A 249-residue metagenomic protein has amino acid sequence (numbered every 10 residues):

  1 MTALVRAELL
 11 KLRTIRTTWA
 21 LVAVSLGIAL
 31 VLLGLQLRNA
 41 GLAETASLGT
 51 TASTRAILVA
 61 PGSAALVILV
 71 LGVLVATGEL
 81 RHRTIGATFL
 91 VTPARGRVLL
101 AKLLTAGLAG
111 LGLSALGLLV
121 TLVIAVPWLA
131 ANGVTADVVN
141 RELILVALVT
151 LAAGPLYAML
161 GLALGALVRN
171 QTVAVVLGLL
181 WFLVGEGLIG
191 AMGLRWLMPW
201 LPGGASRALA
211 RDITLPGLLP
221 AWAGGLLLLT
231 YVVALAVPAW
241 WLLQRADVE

Functional and structural regions predicted by a protein language model:
M1-L26, R169: Aromatic- and glycine-rich beta-strand/loop motifs that create alpha-glucan
K11, T77, T88-L90, G161 (+1 more regions): Helix-capping/transition residues at the boundaries of transmembrane alpha-helices and the short helical linkers
T17, A94-G96, N170-T172: Membrane-helix interface segments
T18-L74, L99-V168, R207-T230, A234: Secretory targeting signals
V31-G34, Q171-R207: Transmembrane helix segments
V70-V91, G96: Transmembrane helix boundary and interhelical loop/hinge segments in multi-pass membrane proteins
A76-R81, S114, L156-A158, Q171-T172 (+1 more regions): Transmembrane alpha-helices and adjacent helix-loop boundaries
L227-E249: Junction motif at the cytosolic side of a transmembrane helix
